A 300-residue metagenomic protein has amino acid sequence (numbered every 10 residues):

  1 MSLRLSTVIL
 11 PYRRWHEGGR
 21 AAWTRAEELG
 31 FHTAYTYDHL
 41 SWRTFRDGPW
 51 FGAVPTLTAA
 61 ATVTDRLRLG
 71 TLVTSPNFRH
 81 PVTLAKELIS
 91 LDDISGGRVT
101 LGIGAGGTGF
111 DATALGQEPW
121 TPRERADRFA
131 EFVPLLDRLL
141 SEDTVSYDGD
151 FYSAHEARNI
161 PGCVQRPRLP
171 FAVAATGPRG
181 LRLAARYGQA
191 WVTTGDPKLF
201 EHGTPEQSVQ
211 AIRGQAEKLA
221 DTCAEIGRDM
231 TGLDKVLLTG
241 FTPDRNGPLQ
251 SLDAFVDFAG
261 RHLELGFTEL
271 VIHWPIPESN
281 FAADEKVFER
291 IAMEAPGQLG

Functional and structural regions predicted by a protein language model:
M1-G300: Active-site-adjacent structural elements that line small-molecule/cofactor binding pockets in enzymes
